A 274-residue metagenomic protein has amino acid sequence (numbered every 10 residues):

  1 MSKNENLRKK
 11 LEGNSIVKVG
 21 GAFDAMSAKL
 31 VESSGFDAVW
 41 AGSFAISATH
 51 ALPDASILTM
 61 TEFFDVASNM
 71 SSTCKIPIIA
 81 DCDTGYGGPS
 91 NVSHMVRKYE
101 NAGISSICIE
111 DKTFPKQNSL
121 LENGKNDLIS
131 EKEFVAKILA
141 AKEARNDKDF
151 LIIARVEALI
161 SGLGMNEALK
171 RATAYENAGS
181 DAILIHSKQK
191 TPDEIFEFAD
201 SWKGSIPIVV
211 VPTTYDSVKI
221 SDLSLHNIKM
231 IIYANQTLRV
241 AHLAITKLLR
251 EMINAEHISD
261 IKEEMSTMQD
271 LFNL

Functional and structural regions predicted by a protein language model:
M1-N14, K262-L274: N-terminal charge/polar-biased segments
S2-I232, V240-K247: Alpha/beta enzyme core
E143, Q236-L274: Extended, intrinsically disordered, low-complexity segments
